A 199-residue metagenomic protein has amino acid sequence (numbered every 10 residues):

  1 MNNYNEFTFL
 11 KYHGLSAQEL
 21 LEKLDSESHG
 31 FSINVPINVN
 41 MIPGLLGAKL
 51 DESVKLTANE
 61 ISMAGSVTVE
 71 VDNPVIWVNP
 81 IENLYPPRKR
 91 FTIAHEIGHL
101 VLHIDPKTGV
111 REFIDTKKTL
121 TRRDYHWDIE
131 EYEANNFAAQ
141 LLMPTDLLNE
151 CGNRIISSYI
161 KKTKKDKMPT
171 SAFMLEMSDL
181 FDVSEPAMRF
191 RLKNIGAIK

Functional and structural regions predicted by a protein language model:
M1-K199: Active-site hotspot residues in diverse enzymes, especially metal/ion-binding acidic/histidine motifs
